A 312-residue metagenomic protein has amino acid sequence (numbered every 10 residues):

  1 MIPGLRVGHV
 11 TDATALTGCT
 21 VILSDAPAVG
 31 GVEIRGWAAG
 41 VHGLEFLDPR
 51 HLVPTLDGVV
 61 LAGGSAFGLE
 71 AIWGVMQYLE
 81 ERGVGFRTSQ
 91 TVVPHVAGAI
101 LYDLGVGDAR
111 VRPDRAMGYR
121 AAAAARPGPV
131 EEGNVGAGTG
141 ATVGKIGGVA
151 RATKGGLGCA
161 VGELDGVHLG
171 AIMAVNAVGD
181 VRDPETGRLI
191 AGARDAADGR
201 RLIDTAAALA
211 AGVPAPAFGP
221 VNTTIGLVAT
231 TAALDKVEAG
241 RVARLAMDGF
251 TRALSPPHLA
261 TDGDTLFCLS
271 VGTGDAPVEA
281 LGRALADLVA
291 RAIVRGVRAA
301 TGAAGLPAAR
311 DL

Functional and structural regions predicted by a protein language model:
M1-A66, E70-W73, E81-L312: A structural signal for small-residue-enriched, beta-sheet-centric alpha/beta enzyme cores and oligomeric scaffold folds
Y78: Active-site catalytic microenvironments for nucleophilic, acid-base chemistry
